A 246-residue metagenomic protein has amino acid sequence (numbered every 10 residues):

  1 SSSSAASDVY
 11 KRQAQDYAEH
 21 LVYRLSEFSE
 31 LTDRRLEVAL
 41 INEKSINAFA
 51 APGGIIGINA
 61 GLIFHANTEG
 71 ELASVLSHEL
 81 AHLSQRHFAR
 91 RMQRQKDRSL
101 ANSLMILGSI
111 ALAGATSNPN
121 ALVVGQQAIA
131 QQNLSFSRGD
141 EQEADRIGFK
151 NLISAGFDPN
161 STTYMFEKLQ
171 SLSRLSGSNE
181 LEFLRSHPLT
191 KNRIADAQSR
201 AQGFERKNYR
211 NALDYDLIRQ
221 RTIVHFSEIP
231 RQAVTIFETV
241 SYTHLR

Functional and structural regions predicted by a protein language model:
S2-F49, A130, L172-L175, V234: Hydrophobic or amphipathic, alpha-helical segments that drive membrane association/targeting
S7-R12, D16, A130-N133, S137-R246: Extracytoplasmic and endomembrane cell-envelope/extracellular-matrix remodeling and assembly machinery
I46-E69, R86: Active-site scaffold of zinc-dependent metalloenzymes
E69-A81: Short alpha-helix carrying the canonical HExxH Zn2+-binding catalytic motif
A73-L76, A89, D97, S103: Post-signal-peptide, soluble extracytosolic/periplasmic N-terminal scaffold domains of envelope/secretory systems
L80-K96: Catalytic Zn2+-binding segment of zinc metalloproteases
M92-D97, P119-A121, G156-F166: Acidic/histidine metal-binding catalytic segments
L100-A115, V124-A128: Membrane-active amphipathic alpha-helices enriched in small hydrophobic residues
